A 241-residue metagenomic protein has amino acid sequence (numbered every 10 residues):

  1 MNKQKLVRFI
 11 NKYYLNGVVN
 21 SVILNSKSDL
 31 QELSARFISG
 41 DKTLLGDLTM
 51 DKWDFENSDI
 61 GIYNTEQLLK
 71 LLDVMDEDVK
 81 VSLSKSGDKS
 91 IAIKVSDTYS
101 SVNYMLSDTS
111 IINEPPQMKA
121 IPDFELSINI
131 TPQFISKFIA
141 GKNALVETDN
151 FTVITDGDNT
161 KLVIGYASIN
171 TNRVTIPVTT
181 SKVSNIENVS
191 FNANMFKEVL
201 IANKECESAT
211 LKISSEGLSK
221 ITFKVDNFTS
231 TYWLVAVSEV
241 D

Functional and structural regions predicted by a protein language model:
M1-Y104, F124-D241: DNA polymerase processivity clamps
T109-I128: Long, charge-dense
